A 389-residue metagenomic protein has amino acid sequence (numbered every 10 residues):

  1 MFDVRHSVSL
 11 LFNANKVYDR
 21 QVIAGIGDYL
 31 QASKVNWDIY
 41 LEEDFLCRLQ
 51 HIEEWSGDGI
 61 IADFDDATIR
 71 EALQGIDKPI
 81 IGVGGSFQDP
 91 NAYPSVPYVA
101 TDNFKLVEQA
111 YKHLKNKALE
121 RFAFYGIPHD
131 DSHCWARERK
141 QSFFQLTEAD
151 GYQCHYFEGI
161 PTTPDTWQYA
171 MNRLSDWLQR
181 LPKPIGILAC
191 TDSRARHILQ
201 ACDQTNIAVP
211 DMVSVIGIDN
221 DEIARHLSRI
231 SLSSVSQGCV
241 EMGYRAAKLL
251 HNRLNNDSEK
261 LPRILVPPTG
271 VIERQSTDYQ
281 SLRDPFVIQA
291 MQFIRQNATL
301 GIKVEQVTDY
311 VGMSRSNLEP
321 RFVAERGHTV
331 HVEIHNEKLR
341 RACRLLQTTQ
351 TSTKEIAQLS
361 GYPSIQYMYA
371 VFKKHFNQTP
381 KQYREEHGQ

Functional and structural regions predicted by a protein language model:
M1-G59, I69-Y310, R315, E319-P320 (+7 more regions): Bacterial carbohydrate/catabolite-sensing allosteric modules
F322-V330, V371-Y383: A secondary-structure capping/hinge motif
V332-I334: Short, basic-rich loop-to-helix N-cap that marks the start of a DNA-contacting helix
M368: Binding-interface segments
